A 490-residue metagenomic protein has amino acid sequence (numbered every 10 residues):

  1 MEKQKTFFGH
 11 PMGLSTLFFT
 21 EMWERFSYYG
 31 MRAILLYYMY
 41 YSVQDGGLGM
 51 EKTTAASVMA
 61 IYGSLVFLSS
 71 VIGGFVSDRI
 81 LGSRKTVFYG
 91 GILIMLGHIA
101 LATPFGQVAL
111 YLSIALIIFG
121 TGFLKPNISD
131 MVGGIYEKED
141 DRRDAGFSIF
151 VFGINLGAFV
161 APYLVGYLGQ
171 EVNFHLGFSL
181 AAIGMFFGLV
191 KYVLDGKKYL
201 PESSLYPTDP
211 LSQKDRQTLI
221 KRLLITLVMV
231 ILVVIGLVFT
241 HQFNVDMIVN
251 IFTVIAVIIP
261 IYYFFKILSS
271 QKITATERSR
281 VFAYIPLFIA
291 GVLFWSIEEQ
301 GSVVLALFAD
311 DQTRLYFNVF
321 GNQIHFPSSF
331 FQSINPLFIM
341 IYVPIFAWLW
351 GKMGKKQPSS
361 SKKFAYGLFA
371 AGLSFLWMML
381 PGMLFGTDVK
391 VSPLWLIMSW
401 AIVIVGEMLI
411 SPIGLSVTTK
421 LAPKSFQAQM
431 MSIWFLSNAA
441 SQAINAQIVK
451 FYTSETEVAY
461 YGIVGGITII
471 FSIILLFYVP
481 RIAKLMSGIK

Functional and structural regions predicted by a protein language model:
M1-M12, K138, G166-A306, D311-Y316 (+3 more regions): Intracellular loop-helix junctions on the cytosolic face of multi-pass helical membrane proteins
A33-A56, G301-S328: Short amphipathic helix-loop junctions that connect adjacent transmembrane helices in Major Facilitator Superfamily/SLC
A56-S77, K125, A161, S333-F346: Central cavity-lining transmembrane alpha-helices of secondary-active solute carriers, predominantly the Major
L68, T253-K266, F320-K356, G367-F375: Transmembrane alpha-helices of Major Facilitator/SLC transporters
S70-A102: Conserved MFS/SLC helix-loop-helix module at the cytosolic interface between two early adjacent transmembrane helices
I92-L110, Y366-D388: C-terminal ends and interior cores of transmembrane alpha-helices in multi-pass membrane transporters/permeases
G97, V108-L124, T387-L409: Hydrophobic core of transmembrane alpha-helices in multi-pass small-molecule transporters, especially MFS/SLC-type
R142-P162, G169, G177, A182-G188 (+2 more regions): Glycine-rich segments within core transmembrane alpha-helices of 12-TM secondary carriers
